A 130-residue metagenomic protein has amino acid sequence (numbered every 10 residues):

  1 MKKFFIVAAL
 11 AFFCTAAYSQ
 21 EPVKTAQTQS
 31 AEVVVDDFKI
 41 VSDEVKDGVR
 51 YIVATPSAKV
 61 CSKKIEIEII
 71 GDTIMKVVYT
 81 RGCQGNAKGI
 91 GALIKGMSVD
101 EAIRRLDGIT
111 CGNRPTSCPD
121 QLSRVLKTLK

Functional and structural regions predicted by a protein language model:
F4-F13: Sec-dependent N-terminal signal peptides
F12-C14, V53, M75: A general, composition-driven signal for non-globular sequence regions
A17-Q20: Boundary of Sec targeting at the N-terminus
K24-I70: Structured beta-strand/loop patches that form or line metal/cofactor-binding pockets in enzymes
P56-K130: Active-site- and interface-proximal helix/loop "cap" or "latch" segments in soluble metabolic and energy-transducing
